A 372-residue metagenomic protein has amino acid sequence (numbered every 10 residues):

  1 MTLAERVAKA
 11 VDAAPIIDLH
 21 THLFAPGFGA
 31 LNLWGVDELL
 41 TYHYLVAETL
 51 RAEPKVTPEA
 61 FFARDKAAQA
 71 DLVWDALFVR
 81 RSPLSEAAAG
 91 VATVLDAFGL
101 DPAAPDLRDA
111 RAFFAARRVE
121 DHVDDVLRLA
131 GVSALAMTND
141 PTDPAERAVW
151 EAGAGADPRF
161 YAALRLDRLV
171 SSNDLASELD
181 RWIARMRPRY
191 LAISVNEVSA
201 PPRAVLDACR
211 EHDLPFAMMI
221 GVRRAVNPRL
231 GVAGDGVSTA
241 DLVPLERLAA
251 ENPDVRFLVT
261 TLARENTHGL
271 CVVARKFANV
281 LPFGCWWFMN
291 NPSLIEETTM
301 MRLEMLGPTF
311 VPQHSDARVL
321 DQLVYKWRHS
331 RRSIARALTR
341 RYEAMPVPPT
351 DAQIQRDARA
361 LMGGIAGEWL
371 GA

Functional and structural regions predicted by a protein language model:
T2-H212, P253-V255, C271-A372: Metal-cofactor-binding active-site regions of metalloenzymes
R181-N266: Divalent metal-binding pocket/active-site signature
